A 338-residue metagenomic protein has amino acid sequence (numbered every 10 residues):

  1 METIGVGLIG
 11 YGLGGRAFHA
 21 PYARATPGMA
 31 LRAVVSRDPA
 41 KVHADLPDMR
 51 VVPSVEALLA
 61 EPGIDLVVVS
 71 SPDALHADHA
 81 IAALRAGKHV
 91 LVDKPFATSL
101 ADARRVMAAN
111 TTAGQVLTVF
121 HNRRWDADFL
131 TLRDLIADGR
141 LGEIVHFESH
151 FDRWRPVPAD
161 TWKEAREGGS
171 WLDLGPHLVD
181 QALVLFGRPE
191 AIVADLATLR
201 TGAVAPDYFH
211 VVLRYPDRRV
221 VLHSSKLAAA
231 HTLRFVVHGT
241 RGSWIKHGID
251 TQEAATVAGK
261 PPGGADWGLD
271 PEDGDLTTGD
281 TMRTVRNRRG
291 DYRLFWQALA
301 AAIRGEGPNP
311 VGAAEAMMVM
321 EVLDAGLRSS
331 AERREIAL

Functional and structural regions predicted by a protein language model:
M1-L46: N-terminal Rossmann-like dinucleotide-binding module
M1-T3, L66-V68, Q115, P262 (+2 more regions): C-terminal helix-rich "cap/oligomerization" subdomain common to oxidoreductases
M49-A109: Beta-loop-alpha module in the N-terminal Rossmann-like domain of NAD(P)-dependent dehydrogenases, especially those
P53, V69, V92, L117-V119 (+2 more regions): Hydrophobic residues in well-ordered beta-strands that form the structural core
R105-N122, G142-S149: Rossmann-fold dehydrogenase core element
R123-G202, H210, R333: Predominantly a Rossmann-like dinucleotide-binding segment in NAD(P)-dependent oxidoreductases
D180-G259, R293-G307: Contiguous beta-strand/loop segments that form the cofactor/metal-binding neighborhood of enzyme cores
R283-W296: Active-site loop of classical SDR/Rossmann-like NAD(P)-dependent oxidoreductases, centered on the catalytic Tyr-X3-Lys
